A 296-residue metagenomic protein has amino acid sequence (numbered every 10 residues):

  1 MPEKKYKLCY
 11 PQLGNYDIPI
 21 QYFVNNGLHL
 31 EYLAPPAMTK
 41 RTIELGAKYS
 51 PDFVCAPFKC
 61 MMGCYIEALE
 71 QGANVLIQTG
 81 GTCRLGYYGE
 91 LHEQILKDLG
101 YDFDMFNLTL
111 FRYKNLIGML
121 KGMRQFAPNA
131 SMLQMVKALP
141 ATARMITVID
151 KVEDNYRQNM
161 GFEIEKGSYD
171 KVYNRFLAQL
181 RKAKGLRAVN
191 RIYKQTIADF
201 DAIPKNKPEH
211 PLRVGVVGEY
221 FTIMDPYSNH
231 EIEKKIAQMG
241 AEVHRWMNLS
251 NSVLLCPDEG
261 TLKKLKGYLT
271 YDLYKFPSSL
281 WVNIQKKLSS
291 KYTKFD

Functional and structural regions predicted by a protein language model:
M1-D296: An N-terminal assembly and electron-transfer interface module characteristic of large anaerobic redox and radical
